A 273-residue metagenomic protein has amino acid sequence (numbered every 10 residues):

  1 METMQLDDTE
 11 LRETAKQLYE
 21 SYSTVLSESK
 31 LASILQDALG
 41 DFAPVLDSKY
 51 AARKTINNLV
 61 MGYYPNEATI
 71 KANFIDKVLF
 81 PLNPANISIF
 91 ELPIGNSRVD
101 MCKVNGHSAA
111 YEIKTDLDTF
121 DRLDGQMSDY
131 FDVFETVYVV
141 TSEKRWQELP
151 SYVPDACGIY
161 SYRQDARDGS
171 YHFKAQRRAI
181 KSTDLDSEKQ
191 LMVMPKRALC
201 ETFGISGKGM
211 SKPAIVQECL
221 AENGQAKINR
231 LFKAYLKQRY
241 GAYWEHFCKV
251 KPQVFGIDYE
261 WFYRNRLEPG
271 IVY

Functional and structural regions predicted by a protein language model:
M1-Y64: Interdomain/boundary linker segments immediately adjacent to catalytic/signaling cores
I56-G62, N73-F74, V78, A179-K181 (+1 more regions): Eukaryotic low-complexity, intrinsically disordered regulatory segments enriched in serine, proline and acidic residues
G62, N66-N105, V153: Active-site metal-binding core of divalent-cation-utilizing nuclease and nuclease-like domains
E91, Y162-D165: Conserved beta-strand termini and adjacent loop/short-helix elements that scaffold enzyme active sites in alpha/beta
M101-K103, H107-L117: Conserved catalytic cores of phosphodiester-cleaving nucleases, focusing on short active-site segments
L117-R163: Catalytic cores of nucleic-acid endonucleases
D168-Y240: A conserved mid-domain beta-alpha-beta active-site/ligand-binding segment of alpha/beta enzyme cores
A226-Y273: C-terminal, charge/polar-rich interaction regions
